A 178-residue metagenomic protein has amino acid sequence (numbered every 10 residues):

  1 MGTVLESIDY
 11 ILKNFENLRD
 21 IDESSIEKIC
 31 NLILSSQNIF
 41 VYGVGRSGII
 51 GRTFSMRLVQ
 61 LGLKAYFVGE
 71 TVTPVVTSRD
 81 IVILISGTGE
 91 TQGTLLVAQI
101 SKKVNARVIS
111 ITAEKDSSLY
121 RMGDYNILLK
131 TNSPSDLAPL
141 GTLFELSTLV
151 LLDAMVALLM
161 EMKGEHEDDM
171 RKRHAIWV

Functional and structural regions predicted by a protein language model:
M1-R19: Generic N-terminal amphipathic, Lys/Arg-enriched alpha-helix
V4, I8, I26-I29, G51: Hydrophobic packing residues in well-ordered alpha-helices of helical domains and bundles
D9-L12, E27, L34, L95: Generic alpha-helical structural signal
L18-S35: A short, well-structured juxtamembrane/interface segment
N38-V150, V156-M162: Glycine-rich phosphate-binding loops that contact phosphosugars or nucleotide phosphates
E161-V178: A short, charged, Gly/Pro-tolerant segment at domain boundaries
